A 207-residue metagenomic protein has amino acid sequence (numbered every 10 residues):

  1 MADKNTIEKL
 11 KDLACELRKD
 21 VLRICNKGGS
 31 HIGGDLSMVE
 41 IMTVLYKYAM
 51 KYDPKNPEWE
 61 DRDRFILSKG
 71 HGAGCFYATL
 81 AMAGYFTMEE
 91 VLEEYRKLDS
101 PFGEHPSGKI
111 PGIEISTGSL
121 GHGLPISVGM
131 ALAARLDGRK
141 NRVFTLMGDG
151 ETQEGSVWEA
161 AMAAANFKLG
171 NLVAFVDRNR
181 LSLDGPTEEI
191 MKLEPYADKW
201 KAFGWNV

Functional and structural regions predicted by a protein language model:
M1-L17: N-terminal hydrophobic or amphipathic helices/low-complexity stretches enriched in small/hydrophobic/Pro/Gly
K9, L36-N166: Cofactor-binding active-site loop characterized by glycine-rich and histidine/acidic residues
L13-G29, D177-N179: N-terminal capping segment at the start of a domain
G29-L36: Structural motif
P106-G112, D177-L181, K201-F203: Gly-rich Lys/Arg/Thr-decorated short loops/hinges at beta-loop-alpha junctions or inter-strand turns that position
R139-K140, E188-V207: Conserved thiamine diphosphate
R142, N171-V173, N206: Residues at the starts of beta-strands that form the adenosine-phosphate
N166-K192: A short, conserved beta-to-alpha structural element at the edge of catalytic cores that scaffolds binding
